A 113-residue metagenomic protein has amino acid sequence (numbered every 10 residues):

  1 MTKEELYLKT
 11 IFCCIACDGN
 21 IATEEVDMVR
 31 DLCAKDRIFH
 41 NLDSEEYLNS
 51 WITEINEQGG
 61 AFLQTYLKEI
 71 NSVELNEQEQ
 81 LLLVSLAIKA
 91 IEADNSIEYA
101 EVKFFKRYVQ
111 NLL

Functional and structural regions predicted by a protein language model:
M1-L113: Small-residue-enriched hydrophobic alpha-helices in membranes
